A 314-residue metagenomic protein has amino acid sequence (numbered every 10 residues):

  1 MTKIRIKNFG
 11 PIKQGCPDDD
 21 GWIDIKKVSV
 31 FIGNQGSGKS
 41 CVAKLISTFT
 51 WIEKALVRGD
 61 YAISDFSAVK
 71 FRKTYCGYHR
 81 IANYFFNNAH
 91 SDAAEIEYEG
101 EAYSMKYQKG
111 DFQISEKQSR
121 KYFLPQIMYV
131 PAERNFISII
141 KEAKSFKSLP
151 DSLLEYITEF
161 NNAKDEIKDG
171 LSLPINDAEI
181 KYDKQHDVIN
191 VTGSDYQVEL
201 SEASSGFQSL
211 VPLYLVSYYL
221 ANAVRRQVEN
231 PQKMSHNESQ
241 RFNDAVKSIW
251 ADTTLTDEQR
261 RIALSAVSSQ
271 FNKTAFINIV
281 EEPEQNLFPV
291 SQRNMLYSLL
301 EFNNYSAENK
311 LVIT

Functional and structural regions predicted by a protein language model:
M1-K54, D195-T314: Switch/communication elements of ASCE P-loop NTPase nucleotide-binding domains
M1-Q185, T192-G193, A266-Q270, N304-N309: P-loop NTPase switch/coupling surface
